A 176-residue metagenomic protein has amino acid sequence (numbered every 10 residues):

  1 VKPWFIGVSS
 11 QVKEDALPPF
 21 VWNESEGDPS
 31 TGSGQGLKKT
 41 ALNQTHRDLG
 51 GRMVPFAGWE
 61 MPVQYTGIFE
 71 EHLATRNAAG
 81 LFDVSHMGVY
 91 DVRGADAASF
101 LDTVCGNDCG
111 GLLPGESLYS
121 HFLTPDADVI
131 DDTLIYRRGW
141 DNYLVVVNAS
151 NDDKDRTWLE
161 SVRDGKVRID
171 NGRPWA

Functional and structural regions predicted by a protein language model:
V1-A176: Basic, glycine/lysine-rich polyanion-binding surfaces/domains
